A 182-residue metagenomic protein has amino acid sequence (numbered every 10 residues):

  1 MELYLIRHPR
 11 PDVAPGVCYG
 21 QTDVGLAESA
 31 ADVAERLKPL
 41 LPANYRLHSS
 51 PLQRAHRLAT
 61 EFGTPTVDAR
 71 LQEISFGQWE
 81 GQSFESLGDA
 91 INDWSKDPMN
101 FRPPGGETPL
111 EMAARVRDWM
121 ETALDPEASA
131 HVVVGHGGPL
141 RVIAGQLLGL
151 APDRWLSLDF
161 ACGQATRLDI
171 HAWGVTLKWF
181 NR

Functional and structural regions predicted by a protein language model:
E2, V67-D68, I74-E85, G145-R182: Acidic, low-complexity terminal tails and accessory targeting/binding regions of phosphate-metabolizing enzymes
E2-F62: Active-site-proximal alpha-helix that buttresses catalytic centers in soluble enzyme cores
L3-Y4, Y45, E127-G137: Generic beta-sheet signal
P11, P139-L140: Short active-site segment of divalent metal-dependent hydrolases/proteases that encodes the spacing between
A27, A31, L52, P109 (+2 more regions): Amphipathic, non-transmembrane alpha-helical scaffold segments
E35-P39, A113, R117-D125: Generic structural signal for well-ordered alpha-helical scaffold segments
S49-S50, A114, V134-G135: Short beta-strand scaffold positions
F62-D118: Phosphate-handling substructures
